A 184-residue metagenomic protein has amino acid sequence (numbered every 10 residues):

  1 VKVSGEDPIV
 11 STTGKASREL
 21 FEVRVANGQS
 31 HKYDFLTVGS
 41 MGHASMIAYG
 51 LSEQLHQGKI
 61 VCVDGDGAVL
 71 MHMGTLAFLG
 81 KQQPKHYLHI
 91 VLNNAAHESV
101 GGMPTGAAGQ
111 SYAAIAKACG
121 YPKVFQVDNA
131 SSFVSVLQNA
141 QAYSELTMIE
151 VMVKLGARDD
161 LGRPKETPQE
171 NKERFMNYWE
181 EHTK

Functional and structural regions predicted by a protein language model:
V1-P8: Active-site pocket-lining segments that scaffold enzyme catalytic pockets across diverse folds
G5, V23, A142-K184: Glycine/aspartate-rich loop-and-adjacent alpha/beta segment that forms the canonical ThDP
P8-T13, L36-T37, C62, F125-D128 (+1 more regions): General beta-strand structural signal in soluble alpha/beta enzymes
T13-S17, N94-A96, M152-A157: Glycine-rich beta-alpha junction loops
A16, G42-H43, N129-F133: Short acidic loop-to-helix transition motifs that present clustered carboxylates
R18-N94: Thiamine diphosphate
L20-R24, M73, V100-P104, D159-P164: Short acidic, glycine/serine/threonine-rich loops at helix termini
M103-N139: Conserved thiamine diphosphate
